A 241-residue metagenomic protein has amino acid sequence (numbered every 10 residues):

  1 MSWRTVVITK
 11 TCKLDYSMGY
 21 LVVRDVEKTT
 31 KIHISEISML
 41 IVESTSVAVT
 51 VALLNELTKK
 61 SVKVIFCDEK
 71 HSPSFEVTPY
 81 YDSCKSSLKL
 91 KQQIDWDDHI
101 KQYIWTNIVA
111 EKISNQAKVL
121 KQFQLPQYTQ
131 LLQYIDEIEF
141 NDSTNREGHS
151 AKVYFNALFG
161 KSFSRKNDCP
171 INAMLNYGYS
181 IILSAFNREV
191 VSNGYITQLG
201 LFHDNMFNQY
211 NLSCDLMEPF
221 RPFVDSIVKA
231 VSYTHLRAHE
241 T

Functional and structural regions predicted by a protein language model:
M1-T29: N-terminal, Lys/Arg-enriched amphipathic/low-complexity engagement segments that precede the first folded domain
E36-V49: Extracellular/luminal Protease-associated
S46-A117: A surface-exposed, charged beta-strand/loop segment in the N-terminal or early-internal portion of soluble proteins
W96-N167: Internal, conserved structured core segments that host functional sites
M174-I196: Conserved mixed alpha/beta catalytic, RNA-binding, or beta-rich assembly cores of soluble enzyme, regulatory
I196, G200-D204, F223, I227-V231: Phosphate-handling catalytic cores of nucleic-acid transaction enzymes
H203-L212: Small-residue-rich helix-loop
T234-T241: Conserved small/polar residues in nucleotide/adenosyl-binding loops
